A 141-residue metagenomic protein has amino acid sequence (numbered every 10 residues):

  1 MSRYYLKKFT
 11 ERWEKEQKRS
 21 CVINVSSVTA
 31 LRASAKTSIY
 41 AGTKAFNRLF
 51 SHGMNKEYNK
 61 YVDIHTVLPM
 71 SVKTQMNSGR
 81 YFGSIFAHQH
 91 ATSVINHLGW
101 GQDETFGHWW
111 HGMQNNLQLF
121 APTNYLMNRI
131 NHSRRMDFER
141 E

Functional and structural regions predicted by a protein language model:
S2, T43: Active-site helix of classical SDR
L6, T10, E14, A30 (+3 more regions): Catalytic Tyr-X3-Lys helix of short-chain dehydrogenase/reductase
S20: Glycine-centered, small-residue-biased loops immediately flanking beta-strands in adenine/cofactor-binding cores
N24: Rossmann-fold scaffold of SDR-type NAD(P)-dependent oxidoreductases
S27: Residue(s) in the substrate-gating loop at a strand-loop-helix junction that position the organic substrate next
L31-R32, Q75: Short, solvent-exposed loop/turn segments at secondary-structure junctions
A33-A41, R80: Active-site loop-to-helix junction immediately N-terminal to the catalytic Tyr of the SDR YXXXK motif in Rossmann-fold
L49, N55-S133: SDR active-site lid
